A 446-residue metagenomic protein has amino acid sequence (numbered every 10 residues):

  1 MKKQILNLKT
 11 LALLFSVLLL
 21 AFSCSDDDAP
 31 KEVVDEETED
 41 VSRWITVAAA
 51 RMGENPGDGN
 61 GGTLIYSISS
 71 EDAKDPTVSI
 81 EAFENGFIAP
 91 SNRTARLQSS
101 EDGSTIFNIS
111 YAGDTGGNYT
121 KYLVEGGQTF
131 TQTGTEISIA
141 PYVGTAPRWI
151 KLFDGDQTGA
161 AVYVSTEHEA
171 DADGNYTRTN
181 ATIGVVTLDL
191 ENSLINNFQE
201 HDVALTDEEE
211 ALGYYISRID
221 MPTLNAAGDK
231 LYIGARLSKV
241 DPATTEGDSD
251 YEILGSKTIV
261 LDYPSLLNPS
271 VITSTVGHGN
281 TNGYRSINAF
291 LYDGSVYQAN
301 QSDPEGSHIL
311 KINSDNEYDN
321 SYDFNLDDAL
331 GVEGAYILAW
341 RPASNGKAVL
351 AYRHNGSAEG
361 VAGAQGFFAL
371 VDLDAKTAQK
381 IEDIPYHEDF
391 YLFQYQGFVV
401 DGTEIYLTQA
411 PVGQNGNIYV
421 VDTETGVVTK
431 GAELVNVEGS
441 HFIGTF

Functional and structural regions predicted by a protein language model:
K2, S25-Y142, I150-H168, L188 (+6 more regions): Acidic/polar, low-complexity intrinsically disordered N-terminal segments immediately downstream of a Sec signal
L20-S23: C-terminal motif of bacterial Sec signal peptides marking the signal peptidase cleavage site
D40-P56, D102-G113, D156-A172, D229-D241 (+3 more regions): Short beta-strand elements that form the blades of beta-propeller/WD-repeat-like and other beta-sheet-rich scaffold
G61-D72, Y119-G126, N175-L194, E246-L266 (+3 more regions): Beta-propeller blade signature
K74-F87, Q128-Y142, T187-A211, N268-G277 (+3 more regions): Beta-propeller fold detector
G86-S100, I139-D154, E209-T223, H278-L291 (+3 more regions): Repeated scaffold domains used in trafficking and secretory/extracellular systems, primarily beta-propellers
Q199-G360: Acidic, serine/threonine- and glycine-rich low-complexity intrinsically disordered segments that serve as flexible
A335-V412: Loop/turn-rich, solvent-exposed surfaces of beta-rich toroidal or solenoidal domains
